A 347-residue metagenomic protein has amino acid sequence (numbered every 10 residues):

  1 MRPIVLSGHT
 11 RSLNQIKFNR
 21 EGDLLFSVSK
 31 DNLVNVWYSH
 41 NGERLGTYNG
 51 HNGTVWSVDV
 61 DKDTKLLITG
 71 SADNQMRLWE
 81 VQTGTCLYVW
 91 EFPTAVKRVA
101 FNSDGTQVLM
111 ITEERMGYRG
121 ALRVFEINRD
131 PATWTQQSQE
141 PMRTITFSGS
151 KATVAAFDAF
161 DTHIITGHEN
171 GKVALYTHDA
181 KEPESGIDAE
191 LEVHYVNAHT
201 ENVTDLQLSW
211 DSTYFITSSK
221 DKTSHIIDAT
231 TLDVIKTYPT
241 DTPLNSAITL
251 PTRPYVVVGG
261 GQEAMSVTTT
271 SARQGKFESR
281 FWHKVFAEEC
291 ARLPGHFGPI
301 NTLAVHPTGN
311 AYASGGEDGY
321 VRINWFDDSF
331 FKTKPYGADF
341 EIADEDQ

Functional and structural regions predicted by a protein language model:
R2-G8, R44-G50, C86-F92, T133-F147 (+5 more regions): Short C-terminal beta-strands that terminate individual repeats in beta-propeller domains, predominantly WD40 blades
L6-K30: Beta-strand-rich domains and repeat architectures in extracellular enzymes and scaffolds, especially beta-propellers
R11-K17, G53-V60, A95-F101, G149-F157 (+4 more regions): Canonical WD40 repeat/beta-propeller blade segments in eukaryotic WD-repeat proteins
E21, V28-D31, T69-D73, D104 (+7 more regions): Conserved strand-to-loop turn within each blade of WD40 beta-propeller repeats
D23-F26, N35, R44-G46, T64-I68 (+9 more regions): Structural hallmark of WD40 beta-propellers
V34-Y38, M76-W79, R119-I127, V173-H178 (+4 more regions): WD40-repeat beta-propellers
A95-V96, T237, D241-N245, L250-N301 (+2 more regions): Terminal intrinsically disordered, low-complexity extensions flanking WD-repeat/beta-propeller proteins
E126-T135, T177-G186, F326-Y336: Short loop/turn segments immediately following beta-strands, especially the blade-tip and inter-blade linker loops
